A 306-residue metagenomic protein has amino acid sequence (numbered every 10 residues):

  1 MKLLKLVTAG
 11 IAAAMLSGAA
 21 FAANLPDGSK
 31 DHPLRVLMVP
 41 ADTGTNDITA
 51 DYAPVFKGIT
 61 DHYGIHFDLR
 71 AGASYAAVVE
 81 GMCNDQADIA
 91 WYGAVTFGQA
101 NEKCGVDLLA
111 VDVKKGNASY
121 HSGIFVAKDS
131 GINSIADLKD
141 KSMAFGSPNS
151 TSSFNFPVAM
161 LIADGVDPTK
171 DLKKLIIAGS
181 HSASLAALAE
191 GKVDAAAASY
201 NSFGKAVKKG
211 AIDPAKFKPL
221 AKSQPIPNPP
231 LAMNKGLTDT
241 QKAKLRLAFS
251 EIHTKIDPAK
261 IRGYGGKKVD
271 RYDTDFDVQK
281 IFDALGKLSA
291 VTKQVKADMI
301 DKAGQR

Functional and structural regions predicted by a protein language model:
G18-A22: Sec/Tat signal peptide C-region and signal peptidase I cleavage site
N24-T96: Extracytoplasmic small-molecule ligand-binding "clamshell" domains of the periplasmic binding protein/Venus flytrap
L25-M38, T43-P54, I226, A232-R306: An extracytoplasmic/periplasmic, membrane-proximal ligand-sensing/linker region
M38-H62, V95, A118-L185, A195 (+2 more regions): Bilobed "Venus flytrap"/periplasmic-binding protein-like clamshell domains and structurally analogous long
T60-A71, D164-A178, P214-K216, K296-G304: A local structural motif
A76-A90, K103-C104, A136, S180-N201: Short helices/loops that flank or line small-molecule/ion binding pockets
A94-C104, P157-A163, A189-E190, D194-P214: A ligand-binding cleft/hinge motif common to bilobed small-molecule-binding domains
D107-N117, D171-K174, V207-P225: Short beta-strand->loop
